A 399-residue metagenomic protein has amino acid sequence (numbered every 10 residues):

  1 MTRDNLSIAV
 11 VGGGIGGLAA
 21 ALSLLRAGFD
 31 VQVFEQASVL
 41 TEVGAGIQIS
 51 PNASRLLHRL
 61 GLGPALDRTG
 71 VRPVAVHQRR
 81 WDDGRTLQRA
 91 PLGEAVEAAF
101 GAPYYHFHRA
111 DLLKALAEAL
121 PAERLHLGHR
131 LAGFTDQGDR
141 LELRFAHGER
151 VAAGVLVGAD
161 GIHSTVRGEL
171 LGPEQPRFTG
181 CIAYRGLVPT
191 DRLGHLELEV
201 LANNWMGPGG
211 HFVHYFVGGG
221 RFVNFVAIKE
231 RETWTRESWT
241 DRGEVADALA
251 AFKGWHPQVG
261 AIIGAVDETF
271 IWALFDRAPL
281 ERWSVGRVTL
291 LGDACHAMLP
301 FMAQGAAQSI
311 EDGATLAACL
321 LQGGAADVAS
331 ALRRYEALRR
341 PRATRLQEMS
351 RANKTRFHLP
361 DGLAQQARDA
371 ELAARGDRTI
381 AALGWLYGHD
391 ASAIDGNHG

Functional and structural regions predicted by a protein language model:
M1-A9, R68, A261, M302-A303 (+1 more regions): C-terminal helical "tail/cap" subdomain of flavin- and related membrane-associated enzymes
T2-I8, L25, S50-P189, E232-A246 (+1 more regions): Conserved N-terminal helical subregion
A9, G13-S38, V157-G158, Y184 (+3 more regions): Conserved mid-domain beta->alpha element of the FAD-binding
S38-R55: Conserved N-terminal glycine-rich FAD pyrophosphate-binding loop of Rossmann-like flavoproteins
P64, T190-E197, G323: Short helix-loop capping/hinge motifs at secondary-structure junctions, enriched in acidic/polar residues
R68-T69, R124, K253-I271, D327-R333: Acidic/histidine metal-binding catalytic segments
F178-G180, E197-L201, V245, P257-A273: A short coil-to-beta-strand element that immediately follows conserved catalytic motifs
V200-T235, V245, L249-K253, L274: Active-site substrate-recognition segment that forms the wall of the catalytic cavity or substrate channel
